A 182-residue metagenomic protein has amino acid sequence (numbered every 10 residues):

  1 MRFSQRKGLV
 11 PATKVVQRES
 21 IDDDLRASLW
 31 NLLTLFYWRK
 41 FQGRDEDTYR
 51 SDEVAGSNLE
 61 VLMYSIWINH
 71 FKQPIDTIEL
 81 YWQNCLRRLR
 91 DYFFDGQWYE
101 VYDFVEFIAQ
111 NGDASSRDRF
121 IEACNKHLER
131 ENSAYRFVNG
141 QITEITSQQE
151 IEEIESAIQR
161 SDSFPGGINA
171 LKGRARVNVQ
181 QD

Functional and structural regions predicted by a protein language model:
M1-E53: Long, contiguous, compositionally biased segments that the model treats as domain-scale units
G43-G173: Internal, Lys/Arg-enriched amphipathic helical interaction segments that engage polyanionic partners
R174-N178: A cyclin-like helical interaction fold
